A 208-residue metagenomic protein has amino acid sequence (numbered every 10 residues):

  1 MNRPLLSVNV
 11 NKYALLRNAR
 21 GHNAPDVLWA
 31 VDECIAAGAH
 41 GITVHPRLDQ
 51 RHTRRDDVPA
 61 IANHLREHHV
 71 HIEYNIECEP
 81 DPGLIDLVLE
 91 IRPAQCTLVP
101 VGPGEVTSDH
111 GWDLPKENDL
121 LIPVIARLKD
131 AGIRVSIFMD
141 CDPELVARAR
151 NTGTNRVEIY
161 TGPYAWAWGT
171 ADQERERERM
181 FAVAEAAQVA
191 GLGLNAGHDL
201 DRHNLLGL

Functional and structural regions predicted by a protein language model:
M1-P82, L89-P93, R148-N151: Conserved N-terminal beta1-alpha1 strand-loop-helix module at the mouth
R3-L6, L65-I76, V124-I137, V183-G197: Short beta-strand/loop segments at the ligand-binding rim of alpha/beta enzyme cores
L5-N11, P93-P103, T154-G162: Non-cysteine beta-strand/loop elements that form the S-adenosyl-L-methionine
N9-L28, E73-P80, T107-P115, D130-C141 (+2 more regions): Active-site mouth loops of central-metabolism enzymes
H22-L28, D56-P59, L114-L120, D172-F181 (+1 more regions): Charged helix-capping and loop-helix junction motifs
D81-I91, C141-T152, A196, L200-L208: Catalytic cores of alpha/beta
C96-N155: Hydrophobic, well-structured mid-protein blocks that either form specific transmembrane helices
P103, R134-A186, A190: Histidine/lysine/aspartate-rich catalytic loop segments that bind and position anionic ligands
